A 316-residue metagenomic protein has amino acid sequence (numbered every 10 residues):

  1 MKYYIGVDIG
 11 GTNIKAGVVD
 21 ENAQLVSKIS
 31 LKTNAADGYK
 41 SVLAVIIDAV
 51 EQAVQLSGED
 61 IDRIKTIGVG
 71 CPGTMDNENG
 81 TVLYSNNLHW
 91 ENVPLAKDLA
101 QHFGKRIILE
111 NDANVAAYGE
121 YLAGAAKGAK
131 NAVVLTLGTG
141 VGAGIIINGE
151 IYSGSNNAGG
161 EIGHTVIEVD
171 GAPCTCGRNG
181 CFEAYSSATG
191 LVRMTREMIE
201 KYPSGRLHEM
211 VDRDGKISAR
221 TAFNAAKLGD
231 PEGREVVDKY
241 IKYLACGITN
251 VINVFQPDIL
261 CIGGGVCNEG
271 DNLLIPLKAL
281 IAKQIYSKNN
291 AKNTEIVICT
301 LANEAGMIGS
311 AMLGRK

Functional and structural regions predicted by a protein language model:
M1-T66, D76-N79, K97-I107, G119-A129 (+2 more regions): ATP-binding/phosphotransfer module of carbohydrate and carboxylate kinases, centering on a glycine-rich
D8, G68-P72, E110, V134-G140 (+1 more regions): Short beta-strand segments
I29-L31, N86, S155: Short hydrophobic alpha-helix segments
G80-E91: A charged helix-plus-loop insertion that forms the helical arch/lid used to bind and gate nucleic-acid substrates
P94: A conserved beta-strand->loop->alpha-helix hinge within the catalytic CA
K105, K130-L135, T139-A143, I147 (+2 more regions): Generic beta-strand structural signal
A113-N114: Short alpha-helical segments enriched in small residues
A158-E161: Structural signature of FAD isoalloxazine-binding scaffolds in flavoprotein oxidoreductases
